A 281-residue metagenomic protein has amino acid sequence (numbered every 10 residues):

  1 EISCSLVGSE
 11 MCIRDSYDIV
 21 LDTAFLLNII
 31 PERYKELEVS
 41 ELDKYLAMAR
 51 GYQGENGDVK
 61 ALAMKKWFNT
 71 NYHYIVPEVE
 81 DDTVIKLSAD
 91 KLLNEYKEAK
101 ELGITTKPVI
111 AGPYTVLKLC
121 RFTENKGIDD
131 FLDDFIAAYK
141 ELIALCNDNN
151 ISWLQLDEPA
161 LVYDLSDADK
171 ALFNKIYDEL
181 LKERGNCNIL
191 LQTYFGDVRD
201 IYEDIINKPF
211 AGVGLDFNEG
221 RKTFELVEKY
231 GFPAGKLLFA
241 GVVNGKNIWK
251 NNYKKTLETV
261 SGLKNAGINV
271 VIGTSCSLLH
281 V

Functional and structural regions predicted by a protein language model:
E1-S3, S9-V281: Domain-level signal for soluble alpha/beta catalytic cores
